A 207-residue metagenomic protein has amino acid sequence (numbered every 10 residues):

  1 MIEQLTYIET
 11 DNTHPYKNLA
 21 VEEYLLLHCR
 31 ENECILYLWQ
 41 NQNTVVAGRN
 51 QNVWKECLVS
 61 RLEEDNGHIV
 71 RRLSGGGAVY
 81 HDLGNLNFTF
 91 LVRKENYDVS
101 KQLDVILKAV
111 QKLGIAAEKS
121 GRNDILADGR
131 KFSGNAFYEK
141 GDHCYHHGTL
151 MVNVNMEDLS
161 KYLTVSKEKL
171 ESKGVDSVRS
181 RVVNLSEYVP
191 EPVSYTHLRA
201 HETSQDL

Functional and structural regions predicted by a protein language model:
M1-Y97: N-terminal lobe of the biotin/lipoate ligase/transferase fold
L25, L150, E202: A residue-level signal for conserved active-site and pocket-lining positions in enzyme catalytic cores
G75, N123, A200: Single, functionally critical "micro-switch" positions that shape active/binding sites and transmembrane helices
L83-E191: Catalytic beta-strand/loop module used to bind and position nucleotide/cofactor moieties in cofactor-attachment
T196-T203: Conserved small/polar residues in nucleotide/adenosyl-binding loops
Q205-L207: N-terminal low-complexity segments that are often proline-rich with Ser/Thr-Pro
